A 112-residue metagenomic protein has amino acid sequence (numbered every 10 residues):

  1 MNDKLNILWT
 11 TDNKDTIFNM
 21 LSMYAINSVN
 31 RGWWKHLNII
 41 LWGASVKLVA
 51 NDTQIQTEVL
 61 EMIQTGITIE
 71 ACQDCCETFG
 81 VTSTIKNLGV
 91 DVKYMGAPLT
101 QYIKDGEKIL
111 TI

Functional and structural regions predicted by a protein language model:
M1, V29, H36-N51: N-terminal beta1-alpha1-beta2 submodule of the flavodoxin-like/Rossmannoid cofactor-binding fold
N2, I109-I112: Short hydrophobic/aromatic patches at helix-to-coil boundaries
N6-N19, A44-A50: Short, glycine-rich nucleotide/cofactor-binding loops
F18-R31: Histidine-anchored nucleotide/phosphate-binding helix
L21, I55, M95-G96: Amphipathic coiled-coil/heptad-repeat helices and related helical stalk/stem segments that mediate oligomerization
A25, H36-W42, I69-C75: Short internal beta-strands
T53-T82: A glycine-rich helix N-cap at a beta->alpha junction
E61-M62, F79, K86-Q101, E107: A short aromatic-anchored loop/beta-hairpin motif
